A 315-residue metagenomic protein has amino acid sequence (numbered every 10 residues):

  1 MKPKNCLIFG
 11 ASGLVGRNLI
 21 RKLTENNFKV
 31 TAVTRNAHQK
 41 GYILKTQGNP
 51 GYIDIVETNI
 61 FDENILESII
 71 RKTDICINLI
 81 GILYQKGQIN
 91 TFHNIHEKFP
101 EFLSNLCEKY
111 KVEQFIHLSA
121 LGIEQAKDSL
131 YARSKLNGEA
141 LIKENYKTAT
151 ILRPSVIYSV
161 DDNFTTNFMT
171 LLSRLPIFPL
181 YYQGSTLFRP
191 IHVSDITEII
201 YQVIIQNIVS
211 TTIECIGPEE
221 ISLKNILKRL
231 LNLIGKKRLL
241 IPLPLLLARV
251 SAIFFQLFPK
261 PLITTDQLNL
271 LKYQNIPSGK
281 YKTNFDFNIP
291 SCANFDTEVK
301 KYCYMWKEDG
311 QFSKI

Functional and structural regions predicted by a protein language model:
K4-F28: N-terminal Rossmann NAD(P)H-binding glycine-rich loop of SDR-like oxidoreductase domains
H38, Y42, T46-K109, L121-Q125: NAD(P)H-binding glycine-rich loop region in Rossmannoid oxidoreductase-like domains and their noncatalytic homologs
C76, I196, C215, I226 (+1 more regions): Non-catalytic, hydrophobic alpha-helical segments
S119, E139-D161, T166: Conserved beta-loop-beta element that borders a ligand/cofactor-binding pocket
S159-N167, V203-I213, E219, G235-R238: Glycine/proline-rich active-site loop of Rossmann-fold NAD(P)-dependent oxidoreductases
N163-F164, Q183-I204, T211-E214: Substrate-positioning beta->alpha
Y181-T186, I213-E220, L231-G235, L243 (+1 more regions): Glycine-rich Rossmann NAD(P)(H)-binding loop
L246-I315: A hydrophobic C-terminal alpha-helical subdomain
